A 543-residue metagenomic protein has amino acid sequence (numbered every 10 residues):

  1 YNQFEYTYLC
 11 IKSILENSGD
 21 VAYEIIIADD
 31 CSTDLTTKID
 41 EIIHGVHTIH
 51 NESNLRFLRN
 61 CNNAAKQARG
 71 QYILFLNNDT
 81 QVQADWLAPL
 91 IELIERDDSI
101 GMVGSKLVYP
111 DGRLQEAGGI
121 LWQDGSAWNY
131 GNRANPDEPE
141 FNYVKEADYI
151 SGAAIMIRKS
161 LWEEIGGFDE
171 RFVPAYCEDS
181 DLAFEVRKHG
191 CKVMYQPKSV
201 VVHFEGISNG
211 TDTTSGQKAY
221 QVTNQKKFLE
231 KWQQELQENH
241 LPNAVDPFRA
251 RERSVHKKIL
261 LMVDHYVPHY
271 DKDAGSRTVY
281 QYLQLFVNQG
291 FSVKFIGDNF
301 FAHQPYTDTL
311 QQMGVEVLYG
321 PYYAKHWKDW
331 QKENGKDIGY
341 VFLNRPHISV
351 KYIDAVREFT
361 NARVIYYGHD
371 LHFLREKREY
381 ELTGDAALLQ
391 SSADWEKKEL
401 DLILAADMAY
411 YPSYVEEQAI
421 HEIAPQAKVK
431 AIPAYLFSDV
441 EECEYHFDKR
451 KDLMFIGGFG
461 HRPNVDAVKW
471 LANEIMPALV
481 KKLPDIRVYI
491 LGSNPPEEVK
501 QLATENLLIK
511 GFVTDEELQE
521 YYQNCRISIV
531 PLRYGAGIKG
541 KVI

Functional and structural regions predicted by a protein language model:
L15-S53: Acidic donor-binding segment of Leloir-type glycosyltransferases
N51-A68: Glycine-rich, basic loop-to-helix element that forms the pyrophosphate-binding segment of sugar-nucleotide handling
I73: Short aromatic/hydrophobic "clamp" motif used to bind/position activated sugar donors
T80-W122: Conserved donor NDP-sugar-binding/catalytic core segment of glycosyltransferases
D85-I91, N142, E146-G166, R171-V202: A short, conserved alpha-helix in the catalytic core of glycosyltransferases
S105, P110, W122-D148, E163: Short, flexible, basic/aromatic active-site loop/helix in glycosyltransferases
D271, G275-Y280, Q284, F295 (+5 more regions): Conserved catalytic-core segment of nucleotide-activated headgroup transferases in glycan assembly
I338-G339, D407, Q523-I538: Acidic donor-binding loop of glycosyltransferase active sites
